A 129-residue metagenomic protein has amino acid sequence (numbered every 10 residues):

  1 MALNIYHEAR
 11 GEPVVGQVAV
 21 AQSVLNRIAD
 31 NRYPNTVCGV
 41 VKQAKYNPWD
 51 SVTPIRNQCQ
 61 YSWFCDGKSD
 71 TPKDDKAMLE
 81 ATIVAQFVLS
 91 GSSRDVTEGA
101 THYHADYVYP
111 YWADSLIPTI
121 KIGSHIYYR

Functional and structural regions predicted by a protein language model:
M1-R129: Bacterial extracytoplasmic/cell-wall-associated proteins, especially those involved in peptidoglycan
